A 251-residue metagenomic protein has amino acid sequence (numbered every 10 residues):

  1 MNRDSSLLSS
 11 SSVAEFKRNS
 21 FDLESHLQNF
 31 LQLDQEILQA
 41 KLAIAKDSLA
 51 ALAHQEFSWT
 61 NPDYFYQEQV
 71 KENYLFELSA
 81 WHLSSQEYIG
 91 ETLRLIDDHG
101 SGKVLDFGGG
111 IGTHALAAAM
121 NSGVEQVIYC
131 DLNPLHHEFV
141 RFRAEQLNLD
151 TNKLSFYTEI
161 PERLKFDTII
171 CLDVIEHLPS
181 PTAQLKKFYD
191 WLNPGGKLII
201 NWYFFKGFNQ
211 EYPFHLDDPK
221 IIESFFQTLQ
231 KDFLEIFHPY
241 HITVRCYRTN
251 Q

Functional and structural regions predicted by a protein language model:
M1-L164, N201, F208-T249: Conserved N-terminal segment of class I S-adenosyl-L-methionine
I170: A conserved beta-strand element that flanks and buttresses the S-adenosyl-L-methionine
V174: Hydrophobic adenine-recognition pocket in adenosine-nucleotide-binding enzymes
H177-P181: Di-metal (Zn2+ and/or Mg2+/Mn2+) metal-binding site signature of metallo-dependent hydrolases with the MBL/beta-CASP
A183-P194: A short glycine-rich, Lys/Arg-flanked "PGG" loop and its adjoining helix->strand segment in the class I
K187, L198, L216: Residue-level signal for functionally critical sites in structured catalytic/ligand-binding pockets
G195-Y203: Conserved beta-strand signature within the Rossmann-like core of class I S-adenosyl-L-methionine
